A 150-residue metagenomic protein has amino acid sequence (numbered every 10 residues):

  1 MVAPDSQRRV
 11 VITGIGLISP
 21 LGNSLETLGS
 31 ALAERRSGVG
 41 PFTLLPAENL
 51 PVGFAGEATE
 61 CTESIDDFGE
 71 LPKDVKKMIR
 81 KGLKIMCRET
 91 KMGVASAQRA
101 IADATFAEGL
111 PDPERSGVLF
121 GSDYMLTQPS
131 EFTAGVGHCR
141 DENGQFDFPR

Functional and structural regions predicted by a protein language model:
M1-R150: Conserved "HGTGT" condensation-loop signature of ketosynthase/thiolase-family condensing enzymes that catalyze
